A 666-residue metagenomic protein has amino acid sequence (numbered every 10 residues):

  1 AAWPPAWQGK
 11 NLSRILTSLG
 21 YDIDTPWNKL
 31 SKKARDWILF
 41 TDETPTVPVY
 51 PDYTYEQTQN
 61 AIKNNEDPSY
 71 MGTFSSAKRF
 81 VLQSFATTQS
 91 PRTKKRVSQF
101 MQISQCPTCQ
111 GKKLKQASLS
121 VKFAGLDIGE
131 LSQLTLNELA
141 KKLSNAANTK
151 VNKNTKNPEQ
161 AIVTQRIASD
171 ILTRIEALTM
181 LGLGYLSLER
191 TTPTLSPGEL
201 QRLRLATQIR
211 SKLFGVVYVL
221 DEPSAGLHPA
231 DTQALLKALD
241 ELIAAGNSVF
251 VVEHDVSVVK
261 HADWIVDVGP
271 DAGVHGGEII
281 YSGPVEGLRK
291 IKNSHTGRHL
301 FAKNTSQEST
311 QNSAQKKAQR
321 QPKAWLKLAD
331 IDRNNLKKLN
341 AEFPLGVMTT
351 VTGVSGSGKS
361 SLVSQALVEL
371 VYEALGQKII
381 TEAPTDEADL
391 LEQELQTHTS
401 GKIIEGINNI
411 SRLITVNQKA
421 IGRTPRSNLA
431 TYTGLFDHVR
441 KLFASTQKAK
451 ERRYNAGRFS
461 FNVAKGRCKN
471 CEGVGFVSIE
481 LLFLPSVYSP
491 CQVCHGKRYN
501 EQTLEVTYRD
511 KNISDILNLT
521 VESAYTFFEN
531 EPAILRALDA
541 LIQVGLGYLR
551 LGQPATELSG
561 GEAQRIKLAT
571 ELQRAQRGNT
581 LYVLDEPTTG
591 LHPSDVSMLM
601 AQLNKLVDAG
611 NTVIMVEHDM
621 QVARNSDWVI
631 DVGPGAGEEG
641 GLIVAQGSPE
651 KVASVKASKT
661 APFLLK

Functional and structural regions predicted by a protein language model:
A1-K666: Conserved phosphate-binding elements of NTP-dependent enzyme cores
